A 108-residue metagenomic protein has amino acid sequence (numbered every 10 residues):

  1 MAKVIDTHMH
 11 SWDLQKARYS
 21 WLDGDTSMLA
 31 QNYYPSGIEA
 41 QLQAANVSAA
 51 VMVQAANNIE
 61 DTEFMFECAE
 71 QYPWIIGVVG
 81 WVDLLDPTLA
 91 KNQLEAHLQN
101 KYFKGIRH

Functional and structural regions predicted by a protein language model:
M1-A69: An N-terminally biased module of ancient metal coordination in phosphate/nucleic-acid-related enzymes
E60-H108: Active-site gating/metal-coordination segments in enzymes
